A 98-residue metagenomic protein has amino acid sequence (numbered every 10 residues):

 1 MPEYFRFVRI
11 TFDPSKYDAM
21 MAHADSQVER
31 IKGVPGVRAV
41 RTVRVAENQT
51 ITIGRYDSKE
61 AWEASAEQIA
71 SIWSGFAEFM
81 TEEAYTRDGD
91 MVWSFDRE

Functional and structural regions predicted by a protein language model:
M1-I51, D57-E98: Short S/T/G/P-rich N-terminal loop/turn motif that feeds into the first structured element of a domain
